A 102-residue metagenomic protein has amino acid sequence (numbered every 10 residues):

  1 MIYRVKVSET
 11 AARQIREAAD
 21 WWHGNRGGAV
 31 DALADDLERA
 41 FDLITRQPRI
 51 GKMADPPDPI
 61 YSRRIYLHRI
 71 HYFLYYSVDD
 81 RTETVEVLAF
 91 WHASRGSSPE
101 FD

Functional and structural regions predicted by a protein language model:
M1-S62, D80-T82, S98-D102: Basic, Lys/Arg-enriched alpha-helical interface segments
L67-D102: Enriched for short, Lys/Arg-rich terminal
